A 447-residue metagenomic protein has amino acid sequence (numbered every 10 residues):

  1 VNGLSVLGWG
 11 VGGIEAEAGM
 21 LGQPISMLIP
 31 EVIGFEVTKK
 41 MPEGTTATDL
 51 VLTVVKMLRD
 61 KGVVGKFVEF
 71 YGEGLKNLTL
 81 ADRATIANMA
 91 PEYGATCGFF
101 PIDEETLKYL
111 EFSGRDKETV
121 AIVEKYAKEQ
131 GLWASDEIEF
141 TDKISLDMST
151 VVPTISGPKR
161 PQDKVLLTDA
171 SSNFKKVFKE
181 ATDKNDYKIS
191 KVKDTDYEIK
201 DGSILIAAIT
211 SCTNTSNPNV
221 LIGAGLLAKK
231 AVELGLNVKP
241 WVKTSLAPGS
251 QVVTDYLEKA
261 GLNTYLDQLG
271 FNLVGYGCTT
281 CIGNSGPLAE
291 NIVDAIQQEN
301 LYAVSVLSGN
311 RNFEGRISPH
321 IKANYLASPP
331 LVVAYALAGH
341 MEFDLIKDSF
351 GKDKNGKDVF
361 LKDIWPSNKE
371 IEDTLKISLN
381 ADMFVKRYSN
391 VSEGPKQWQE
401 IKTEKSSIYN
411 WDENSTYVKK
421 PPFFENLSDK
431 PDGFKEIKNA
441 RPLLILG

Functional and structural regions predicted by a protein language model:
V1-G447: Fe-S-dependent hydro-lyases/dehydratases of central metabolism
